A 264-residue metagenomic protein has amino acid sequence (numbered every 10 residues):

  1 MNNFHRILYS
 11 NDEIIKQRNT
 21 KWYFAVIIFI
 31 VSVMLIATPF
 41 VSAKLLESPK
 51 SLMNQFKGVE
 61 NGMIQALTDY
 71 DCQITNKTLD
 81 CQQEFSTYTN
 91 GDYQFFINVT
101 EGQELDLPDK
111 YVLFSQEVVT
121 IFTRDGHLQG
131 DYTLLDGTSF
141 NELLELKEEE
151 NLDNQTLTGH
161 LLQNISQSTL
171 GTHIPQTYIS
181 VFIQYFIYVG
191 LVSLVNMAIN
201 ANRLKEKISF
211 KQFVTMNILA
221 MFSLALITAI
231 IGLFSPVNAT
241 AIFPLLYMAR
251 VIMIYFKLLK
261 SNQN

Functional and structural regions predicted by a protein language model:
M1-F56, A225, I230-G232: Internal alpha-helical transmembrane segments
N2-I27, L162, S166-Q167, R203-Q212 (+1 more regions): Membrane-interface extramembranous regions at the lipid-water interface
T38-S42, Q82-I97, P236-M253: Alpha-helical membrane-embedding segments and immediately adjacent membrane-interface amphipathic helices
F40, V192, N196-L204, T228-G232: Membrane-water interface at transmembrane helix exits
K50-Q167: Long, solvent-exposed extracytoplasmic domains/loops
T123, G171-Y178, F182, A239-Y247 (+1 more regions): Alpha-helical propensity feature that highlights long, continuous alpha-helices across diverse contexts
T172-N202: Selective detector of the "anchor" transmembrane alpha-helix that sits immediately C-terminal
R203-N264: Alpha-helical transmembrane segments forming the membrane-embedded cores of inner-membrane proteins across
